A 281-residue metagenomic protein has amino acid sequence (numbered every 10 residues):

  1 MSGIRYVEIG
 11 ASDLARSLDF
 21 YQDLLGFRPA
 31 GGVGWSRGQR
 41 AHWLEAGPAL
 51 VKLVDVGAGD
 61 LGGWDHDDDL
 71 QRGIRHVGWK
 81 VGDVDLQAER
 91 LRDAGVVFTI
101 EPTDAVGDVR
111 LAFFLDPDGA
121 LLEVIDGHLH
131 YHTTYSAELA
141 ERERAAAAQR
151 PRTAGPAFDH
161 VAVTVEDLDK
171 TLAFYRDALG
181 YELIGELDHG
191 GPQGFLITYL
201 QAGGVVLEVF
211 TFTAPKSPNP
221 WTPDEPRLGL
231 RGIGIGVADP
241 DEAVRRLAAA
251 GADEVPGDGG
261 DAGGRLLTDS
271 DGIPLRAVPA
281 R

Functional and structural regions predicted by a protein language model:
M1-L18, I74-W79, G127-L172, I184-L187 (+2 more regions): N-terminal beta-strand motif that seeds the catalytic metal site of vicinal oxygen chelate
S2, E8-V51, V56-G57, V163-V206 (+2 more regions): Core segments of cupin and vicinal oxygen chelate
G3-S12, A41-A49, G63-R90, R110-L115 (+6 more regions): Vicinal oxygen chelate
R28-P29, V51-L53, D60-G62, V124 (+5 more regions): Short loop/beta submotifs within extracellular cysteine-rich repeat domains
G38, G59-D65, H132, A145-A147 (+1 more regions): A short, acidic/glycine-rich surface segment
V56-A58, G127, F212-A214, A280: Acetyl-CoA-dependent GNAT
A88-A154, E186-H189, T198-L200, D241-R281: Vicinal oxygen chelate
L187-G194, A214-P218, T222-D224: Short, flexible, glycine-rich and Lys/Arg-enriched loop motifs at helix boundaries that contact anionic partners
